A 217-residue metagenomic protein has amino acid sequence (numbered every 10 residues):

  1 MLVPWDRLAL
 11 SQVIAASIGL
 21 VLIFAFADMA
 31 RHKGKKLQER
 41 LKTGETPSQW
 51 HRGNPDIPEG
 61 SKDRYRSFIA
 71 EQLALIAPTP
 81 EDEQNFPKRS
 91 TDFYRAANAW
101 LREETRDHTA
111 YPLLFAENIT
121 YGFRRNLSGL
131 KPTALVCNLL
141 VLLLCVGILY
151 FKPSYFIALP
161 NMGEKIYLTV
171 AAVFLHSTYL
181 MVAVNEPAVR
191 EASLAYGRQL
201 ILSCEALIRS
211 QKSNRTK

Functional and structural regions predicted by a protein language model:
M1-F68, N185-P187: N-terminal first transmembrane alpha-helix
P4-G19, G147, P153-H176: Hydrophobic alpha-helical transmembrane segments
A25, S128-A134, E191, A195: Short, well-structured alpha-helical interface segments that form or flank functional binding sites
H32, K36, L142-L149, A206: Amphipathic alpha-helical interaction surfaces
L37-L114: Charge-rich cytosolic interhelical loops and cytosolic tails of multi-pass membrane proteins
E71-P78, L175-E186: Short helix/strand-capping connector loops at secondary-structure junctions
T105-P153, G163-E164: Transmembrane alpha-helical segments and their cytosolic interface motifs in multi-pass membrane proteins
M162-G163, T178-K217: Cytosolic/matrix-facing juxtamembrane and C-terminal tails of multi-pass cellular membrane proteins
